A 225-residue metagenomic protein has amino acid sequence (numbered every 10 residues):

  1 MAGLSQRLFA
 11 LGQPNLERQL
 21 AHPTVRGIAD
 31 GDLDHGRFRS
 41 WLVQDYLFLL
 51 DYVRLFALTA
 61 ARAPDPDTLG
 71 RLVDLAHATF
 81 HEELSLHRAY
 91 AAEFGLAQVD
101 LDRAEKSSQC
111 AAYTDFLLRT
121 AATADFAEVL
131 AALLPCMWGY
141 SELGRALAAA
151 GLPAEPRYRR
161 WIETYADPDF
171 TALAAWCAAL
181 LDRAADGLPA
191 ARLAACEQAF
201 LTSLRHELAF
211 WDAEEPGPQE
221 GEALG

Functional and structural regions predicted by a protein language model:
M1-V25, P168-A178: Acidic, low-complexity proline/glycine-rich segments
P14-R18, D32-R62, E82, A131-S141 (+1 more regions): Alpha-helical bundle segments that constitute or directly flank the non-heme di-iron/ferroxidase center
T24-D30, L117-R119, R183-A190: Short, charged/polar, low-complexity loop and linker segments that flank or interrupt alpha-helical bundles
S40-D51, D74-A78, A195, A199-T202 (+1 more regions): A non-catalytic, amphipathic alpha-helix used as a structural packing/dimerization or gating element in enzyme scaffolds
F56-A63, A121, G144-G151, A184 (+3 more regions): Secondary-structure edge/capping motif, primarily at the C-terminal ends of alpha-helices and the immediately following
D67-T171, L201, R205: Active-site-proximal alpha-helical scaffolds that flank and shape metal-associated catalytic sites
F170-F200: Long amphipathic all-alpha helical oligomerization modules
A195-G225: Acidic, carboxylate-rich catalytic segments that either coordinate divalent cations
